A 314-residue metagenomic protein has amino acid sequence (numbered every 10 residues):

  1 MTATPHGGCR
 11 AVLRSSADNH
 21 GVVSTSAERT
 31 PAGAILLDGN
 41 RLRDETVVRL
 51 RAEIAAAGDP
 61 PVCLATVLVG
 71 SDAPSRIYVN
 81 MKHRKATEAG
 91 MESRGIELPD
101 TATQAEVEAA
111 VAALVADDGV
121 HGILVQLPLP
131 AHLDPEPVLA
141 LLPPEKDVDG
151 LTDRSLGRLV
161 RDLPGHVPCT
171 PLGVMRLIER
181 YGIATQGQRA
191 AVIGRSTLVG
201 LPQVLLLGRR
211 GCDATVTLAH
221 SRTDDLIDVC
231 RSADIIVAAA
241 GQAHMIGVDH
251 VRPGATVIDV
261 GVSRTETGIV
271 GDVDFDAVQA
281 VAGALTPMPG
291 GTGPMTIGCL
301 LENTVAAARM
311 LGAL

Functional and structural regions predicted by a protein language model:
T4-P5, C9, S15-R29, G33-L37 (+1 more regions): C-terminal helix-to-coil terminal segments
V22-P60: Positively charged, low-complexity intrinsically disordered leader regions
P74-M81, G165-T256, V270-V273, Q279: Glycine-rich phosphate/diphosphate-binding loop of Rossmann-like nucleotide-binding domains
A86-D100, T215-L218: Short beta-strand elements in bilobed, periplasmic/extracellular small-molecule ligand-binding domains
E106-D118: Short, well-structured alpha-helical segments in soluble
G119-P137, S232-T265: Glycine-rich phosphate-binding loop
L124-R189: Anion-binding alpha/beta catalytic cores of soluble intermediary-metabolism enzymes, centered on
V138-P143, D147, G261-L311: Rossmann-fold NAD(P)-binding glycine/threonine-rich loop
